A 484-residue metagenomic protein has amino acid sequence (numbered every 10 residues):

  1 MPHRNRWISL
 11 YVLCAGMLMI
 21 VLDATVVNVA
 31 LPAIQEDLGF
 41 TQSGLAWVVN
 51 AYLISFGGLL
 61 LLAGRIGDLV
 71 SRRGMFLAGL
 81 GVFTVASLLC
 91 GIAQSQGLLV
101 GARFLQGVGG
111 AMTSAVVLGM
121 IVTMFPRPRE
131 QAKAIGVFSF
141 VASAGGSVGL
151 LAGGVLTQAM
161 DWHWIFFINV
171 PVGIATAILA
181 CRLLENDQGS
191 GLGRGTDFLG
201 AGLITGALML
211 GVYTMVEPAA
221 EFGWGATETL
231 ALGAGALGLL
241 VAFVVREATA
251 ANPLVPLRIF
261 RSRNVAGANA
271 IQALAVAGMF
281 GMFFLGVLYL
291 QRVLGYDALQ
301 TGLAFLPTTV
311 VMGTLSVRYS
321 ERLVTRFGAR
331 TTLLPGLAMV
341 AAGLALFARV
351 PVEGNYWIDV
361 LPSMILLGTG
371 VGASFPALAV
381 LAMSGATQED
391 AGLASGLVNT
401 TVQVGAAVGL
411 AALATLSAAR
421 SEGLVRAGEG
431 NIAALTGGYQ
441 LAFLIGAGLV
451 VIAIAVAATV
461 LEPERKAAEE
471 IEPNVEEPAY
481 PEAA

Functional and structural regions predicted by a protein language model:
M1-N5, S190, V460-A484: Intrinsic disorder in cytosolic terminal tails and internal cytosolic loops of multi-pass membrane transporters
M1-R182, F327, L333, A345-A348 (+2 more regions): Transmembrane-helix bundle of Major Facilitator Superfamily
W7-S55, W224-L232, G238-L239, A248-A379 (+2 more regions): Transmembrane core module of solute transporters
Y11, L59, V70-L80, A93-L98 (+2 more regions): C-terminal module of multi-pass small-molecule transporters
M19, V82-A93, V172-L179, A207-L210 (+6 more regions): Transmembrane-helix signature of multi-pass solute transporters
I20, V49-Y52, F56, F83 (+11 more regions): Structural signature of transmembrane alpha-helices in multi-pass secondary transporters
I34-Q35, I66-G67, A152-M160, M215 (+4 more regions): Interfacial helix-cap and linker-helix signal at transmembrane-aqueous boundaries of multi-pass secondary transporters
G136, Q158-Q272, G278, R292 (+3 more regions): Hydrophobic transmembrane-helix bundles of small-molecule transporters
